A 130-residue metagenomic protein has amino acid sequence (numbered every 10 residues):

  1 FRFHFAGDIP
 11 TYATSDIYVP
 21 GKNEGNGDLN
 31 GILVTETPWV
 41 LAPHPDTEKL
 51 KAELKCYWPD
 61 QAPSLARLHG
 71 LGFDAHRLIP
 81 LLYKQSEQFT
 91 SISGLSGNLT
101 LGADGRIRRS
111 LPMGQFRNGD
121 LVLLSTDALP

Functional and structural regions predicted by a protein language model:
F1-L71, E87: Extracellular/periplasmic periplasmic-binding protein-like sensory domains
K51-S125: Segments of small-molecule ligand-sensing domains
L129-P130: Short, solvent-exposed mixed-charge patches
